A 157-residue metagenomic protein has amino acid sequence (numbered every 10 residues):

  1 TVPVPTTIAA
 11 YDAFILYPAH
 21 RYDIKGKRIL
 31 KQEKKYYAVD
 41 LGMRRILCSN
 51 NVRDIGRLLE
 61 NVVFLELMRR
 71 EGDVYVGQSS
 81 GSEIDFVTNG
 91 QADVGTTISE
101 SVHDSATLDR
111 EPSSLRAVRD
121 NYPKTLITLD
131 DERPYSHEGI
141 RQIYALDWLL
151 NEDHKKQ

Functional and structural regions predicted by a protein language model:
T1-A92: Accessory nucleic acid-recognition modules appended to NTPase machines
P18, Y75-V76, L129, Y144-D147: Conserved helicase core region in the C-terminal RecA-like lobe
Y37, T96, T125-I127, R141-I143: Hydrophobic/aromatic beta-strand patches that form the interior of the parallel beta-sheet core in alpha/beta enzyme
V63, S114-A117: Conserved alpha C helix of the protein kinase catalytic core
S79, R119-G139: Nucleic-acid nuclease catalytic cores
I84-D85, D104-T107, E132-H137: Short active-site-adjacent structural elements
N89-D104, E111: Active-site ExK catalytic segment of metal-dependent nucleases
D131-Q157: Domain-level recognition of nuclease-like catalytic cores that cleave nucleotide substrates
